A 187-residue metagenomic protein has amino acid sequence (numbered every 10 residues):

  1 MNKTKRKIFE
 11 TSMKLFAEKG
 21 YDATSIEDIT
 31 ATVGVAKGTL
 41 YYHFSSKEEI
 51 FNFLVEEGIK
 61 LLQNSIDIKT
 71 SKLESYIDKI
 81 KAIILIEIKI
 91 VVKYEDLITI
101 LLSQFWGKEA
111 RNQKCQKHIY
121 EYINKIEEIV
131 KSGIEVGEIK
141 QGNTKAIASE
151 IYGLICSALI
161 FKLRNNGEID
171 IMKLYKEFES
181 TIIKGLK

Functional and structural regions predicted by a protein language model:
M1-K19, T24-V35, E49: Basic, helix-initiating cap at the start of DNA-binding domains
E18-D22, L73, Y94, V136-G137: Short coil/turn segments at alpha/beta junctions that flank glycine-rich nucleotide-binding fingerprints
G34-F44: Short hydrophobic/aromatic patch on the recognition helix
N52-G58: Alpha-helical DNA-contacting segments of helix-turn-helix folds
F53, D67-K93, I147-I151: Hydrophobic alpha-helical connector segments
K60-Q63, D67, K93, R111-V136 (+2 more regions): Amphipathic alpha-helical packing segments from all-alpha helical-bundle domains
I86, I90-A110, I160-R164: Amphipathic alpha-helical segments used for helix-helix packing
K89, N124-S132, L154, N165-K187: C-terminal peripheral helix-coil segments that are non-catalytic and often amphipathic
